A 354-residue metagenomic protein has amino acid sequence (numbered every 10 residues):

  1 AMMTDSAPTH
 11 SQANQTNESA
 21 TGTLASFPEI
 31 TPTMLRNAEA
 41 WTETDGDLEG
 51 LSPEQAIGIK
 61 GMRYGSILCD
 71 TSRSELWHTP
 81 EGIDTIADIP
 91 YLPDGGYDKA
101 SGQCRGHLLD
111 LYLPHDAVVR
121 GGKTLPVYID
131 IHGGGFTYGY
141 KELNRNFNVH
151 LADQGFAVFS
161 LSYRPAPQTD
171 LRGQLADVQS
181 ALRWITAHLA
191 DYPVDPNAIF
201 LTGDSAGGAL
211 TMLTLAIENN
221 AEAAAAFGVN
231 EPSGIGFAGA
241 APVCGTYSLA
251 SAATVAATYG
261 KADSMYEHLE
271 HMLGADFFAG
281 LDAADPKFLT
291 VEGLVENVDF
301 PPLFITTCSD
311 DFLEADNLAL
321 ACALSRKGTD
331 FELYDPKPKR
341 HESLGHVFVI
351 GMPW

Functional and structural regions predicted by a protein language model:
M2-N14: N-terminal acidic, proline/glycine-rich, low-complexity intrinsically disordered segments
N14-W354: Alpha/beta-hydrolase superfamily serine-hydrolase fold, recognizing
